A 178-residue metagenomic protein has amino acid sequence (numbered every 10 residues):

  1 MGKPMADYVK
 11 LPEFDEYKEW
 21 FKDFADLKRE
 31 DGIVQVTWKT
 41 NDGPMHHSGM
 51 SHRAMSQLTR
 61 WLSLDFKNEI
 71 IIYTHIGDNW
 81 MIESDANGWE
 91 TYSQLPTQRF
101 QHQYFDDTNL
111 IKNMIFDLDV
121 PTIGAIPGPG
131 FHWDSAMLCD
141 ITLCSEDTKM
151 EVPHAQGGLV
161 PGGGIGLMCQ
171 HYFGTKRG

Functional and structural regions predicted by a protein language model:
M1-T74: Conserved CoA-thioester-binding segment of acyl-CoA-metabolizing enzymes
M50-A54, D107, M114: Charged catalytic carboxylate motif
S51, D85-E90, M137-D140, G157-L159 (+1 more regions): Short, glycine/charged-enriched secondary-structure capping and boundary segments
D65-F66, L118-D119, F173: A structural signal for short coil/turn segments at secondary-structure junctions
K67, T74-T108: Glycine- (often His-adjacent) and acidic-residue-rich active-site loop that binds/positions the CoA thioester
N109-P161: Glycine-rich beta-to-alpha active-site loop
T122, K176-G178: Charged, glycine-interspersed solvent-exposed loop segments at helix/strand-loop junctions that cap or gate access
G166-K176: Hydrophobic, secondary-structure "cap" segments at the distal end of domains
